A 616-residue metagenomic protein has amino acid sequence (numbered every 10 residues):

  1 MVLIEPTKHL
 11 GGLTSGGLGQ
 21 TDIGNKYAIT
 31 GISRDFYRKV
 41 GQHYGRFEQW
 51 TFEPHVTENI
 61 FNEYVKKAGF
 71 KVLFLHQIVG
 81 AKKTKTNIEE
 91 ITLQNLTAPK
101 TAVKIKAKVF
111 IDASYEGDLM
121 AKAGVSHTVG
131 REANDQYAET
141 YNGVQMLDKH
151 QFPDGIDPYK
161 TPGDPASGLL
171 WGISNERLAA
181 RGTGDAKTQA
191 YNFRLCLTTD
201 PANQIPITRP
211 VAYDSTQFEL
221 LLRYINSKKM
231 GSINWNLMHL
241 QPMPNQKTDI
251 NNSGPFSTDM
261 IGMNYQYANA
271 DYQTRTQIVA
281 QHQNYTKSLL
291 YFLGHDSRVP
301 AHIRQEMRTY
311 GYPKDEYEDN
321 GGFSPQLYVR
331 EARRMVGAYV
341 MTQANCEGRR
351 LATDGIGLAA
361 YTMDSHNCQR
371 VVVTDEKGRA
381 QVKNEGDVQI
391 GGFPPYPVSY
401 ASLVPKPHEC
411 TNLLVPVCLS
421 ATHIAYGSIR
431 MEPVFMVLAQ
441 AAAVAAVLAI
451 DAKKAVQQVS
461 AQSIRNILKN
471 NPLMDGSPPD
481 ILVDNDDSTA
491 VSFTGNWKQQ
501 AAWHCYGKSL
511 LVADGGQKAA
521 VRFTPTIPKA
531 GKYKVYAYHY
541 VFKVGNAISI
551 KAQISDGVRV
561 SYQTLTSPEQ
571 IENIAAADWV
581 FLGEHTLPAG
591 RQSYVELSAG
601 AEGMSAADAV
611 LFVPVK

Functional and structural regions predicted by a protein language model:
M1: N-terminal Rossmann-like FAD-binding beta1-loop-alpha1 element of flavoenzymes
I4-T7, G17-L18, Q77, Q94-L96 (+7 more regions): Active-site-proximal beta-strand/loop segments in catalytic clefts of secreted hydrolases
E5-T84, T128, Q136-A138: Conserved N-terminal/central alpha/beta ligand/cofactor-binding core
H9, G31, D35, V56-E63 (+9 more regions): Extracytoplasmic/secreted proteins, especially bacterial periplasmic and envelope-associated proteins
L75, A98-V109, A113-D475: Flavin (FAD/FMN)-binding glycine-rich loop and adjacent Rossmann-like elements that form
T84-K104: Conserved beta-strand-loop-beta-strand element in the redox core of flavoprotein oxidoreductases
K85, G184-Q189, Q283, P405-H408 (+4 more regions): Extracellular/periplasmic catalytic domains that process cell-envelope and extracellular macromolecules
P479-K616: Extracytoplasmic
